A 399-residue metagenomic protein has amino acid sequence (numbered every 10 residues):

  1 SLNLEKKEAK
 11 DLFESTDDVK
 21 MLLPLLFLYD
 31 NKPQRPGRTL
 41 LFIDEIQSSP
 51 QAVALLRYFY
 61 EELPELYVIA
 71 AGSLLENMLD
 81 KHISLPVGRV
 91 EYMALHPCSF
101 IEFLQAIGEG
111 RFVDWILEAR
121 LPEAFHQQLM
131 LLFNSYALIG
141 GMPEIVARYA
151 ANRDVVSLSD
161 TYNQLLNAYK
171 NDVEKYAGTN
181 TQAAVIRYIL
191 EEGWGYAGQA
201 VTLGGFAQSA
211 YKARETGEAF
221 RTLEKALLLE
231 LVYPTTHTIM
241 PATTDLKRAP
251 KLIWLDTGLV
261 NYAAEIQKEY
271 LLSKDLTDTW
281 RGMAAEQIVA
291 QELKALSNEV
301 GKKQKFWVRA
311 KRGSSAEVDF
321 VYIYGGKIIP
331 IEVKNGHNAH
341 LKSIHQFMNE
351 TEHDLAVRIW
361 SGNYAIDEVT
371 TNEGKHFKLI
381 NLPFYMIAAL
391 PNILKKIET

Functional and structural regions predicted by a protein language model:
K6-P36: Short glycine-rich substrate-engagement loop in P-loop NTPases that contacts/grips substrate
P33-A52: Conserved P-loop NTPase "ATPase switch" module shared by AAA+ and STAND
F42, Y67-S73, A94: Structural recognition of the conserved hydrophobic beta-strand(s) that form the central parallel beta-sheet of P-loop
D80-Y196: Interdomain motor-coupling "hinge/lid" segment immediately C-terminal to the ATP-binding subdomain of NTP-driven enzymes
A150-V318, Y322: Accessory nucleic acid-recognition modules appended to NTPase machines
V289, L293, V318-H337, A356: Conserved catalytic cores of phosphodiester-cleaving nucleases, focusing on short active-site segments
N335-K378: Catalytic cores of nucleic-acid endonucleases
N363-T399: Domain-level recognition of nuclease-like catalytic cores that cleave nucleotide substrates
